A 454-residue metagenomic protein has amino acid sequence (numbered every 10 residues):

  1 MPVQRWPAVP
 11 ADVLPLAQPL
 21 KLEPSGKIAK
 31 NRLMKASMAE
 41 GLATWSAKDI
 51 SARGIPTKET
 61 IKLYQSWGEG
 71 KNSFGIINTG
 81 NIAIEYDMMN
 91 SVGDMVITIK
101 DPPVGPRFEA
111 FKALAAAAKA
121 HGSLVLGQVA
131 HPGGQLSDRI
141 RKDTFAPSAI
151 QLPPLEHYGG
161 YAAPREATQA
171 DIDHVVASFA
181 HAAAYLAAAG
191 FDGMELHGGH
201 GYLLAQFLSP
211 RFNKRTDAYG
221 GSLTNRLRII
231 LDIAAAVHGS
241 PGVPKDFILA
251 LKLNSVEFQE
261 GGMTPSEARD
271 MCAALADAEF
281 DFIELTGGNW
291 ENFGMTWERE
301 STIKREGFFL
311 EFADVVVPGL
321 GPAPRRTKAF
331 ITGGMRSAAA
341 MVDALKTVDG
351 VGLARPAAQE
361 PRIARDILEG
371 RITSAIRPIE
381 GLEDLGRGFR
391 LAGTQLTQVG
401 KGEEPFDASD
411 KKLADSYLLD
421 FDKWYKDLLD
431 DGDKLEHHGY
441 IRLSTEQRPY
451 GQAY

Functional and structural regions predicted by a protein language model:
M1-Y454: Flavin-dependent oxidoreductase catalytic cores
